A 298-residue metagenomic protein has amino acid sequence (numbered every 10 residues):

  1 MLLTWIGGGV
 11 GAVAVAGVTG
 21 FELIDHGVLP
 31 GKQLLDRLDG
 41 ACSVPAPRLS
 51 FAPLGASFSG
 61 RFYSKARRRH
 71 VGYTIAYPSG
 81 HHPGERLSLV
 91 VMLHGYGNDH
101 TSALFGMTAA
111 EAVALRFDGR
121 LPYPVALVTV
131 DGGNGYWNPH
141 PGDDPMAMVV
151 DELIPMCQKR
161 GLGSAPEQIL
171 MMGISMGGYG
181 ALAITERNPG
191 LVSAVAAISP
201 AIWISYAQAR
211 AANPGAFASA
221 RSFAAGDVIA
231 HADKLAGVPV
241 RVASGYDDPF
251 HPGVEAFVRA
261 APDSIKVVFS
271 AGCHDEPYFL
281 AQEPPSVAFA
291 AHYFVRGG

Functional and structural regions predicted by a protein language model:
T4-G298: Non-catalytic cap/lid and distal C-terminal segments of serine-dependent acyl enzymes
